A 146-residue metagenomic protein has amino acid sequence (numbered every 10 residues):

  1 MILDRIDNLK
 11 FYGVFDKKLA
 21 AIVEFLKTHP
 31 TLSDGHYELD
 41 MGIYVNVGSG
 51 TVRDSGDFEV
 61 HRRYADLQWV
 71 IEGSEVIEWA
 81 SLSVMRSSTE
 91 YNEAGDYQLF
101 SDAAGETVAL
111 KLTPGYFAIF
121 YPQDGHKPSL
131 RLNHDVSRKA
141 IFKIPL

Functional and structural regions predicted by a protein language model:
M1-Y44, D57-V60: A short, N-terminal "cap"/entry segment at the start of jelly-roll beta-barrel domains of the cupin/DSBH fold
D34-D54, R62-I71, W79: A short glycine-rich, His/Asp/Glu-containing loop-to-beta-strand
S55-D57, T107-V108, K127-L130: Short helix-to-loop capping/linker segments positioned immediately adjacent to catalytic or ligand/cofactor-binding
R62-V76, S81-S83, E90-S101, K143-I144: Short, conserved beta-strand element in jelly-roll/cupin
L67, V108-K111: Short, surface-exposed secondary-structure edge patches
F100-A104, I119: A gly/proline- and charged-residue-enriched helix-loop-helix capping module
L110-S129: Conserved metal-binding segment of the jelly-roll/cupin
F117-I119, H134-L146: A short hydrophobic beta-strand segment most commonly corresponding to one strand of the jelly-roll/cupin
